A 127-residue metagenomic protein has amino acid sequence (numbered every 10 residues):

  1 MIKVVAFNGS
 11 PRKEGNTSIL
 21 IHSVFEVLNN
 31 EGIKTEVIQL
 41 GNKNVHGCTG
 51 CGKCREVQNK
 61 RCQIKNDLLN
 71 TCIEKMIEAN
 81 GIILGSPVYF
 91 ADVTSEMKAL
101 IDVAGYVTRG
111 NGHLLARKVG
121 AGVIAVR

Functional and structural regions predicted by a protein language model:
I2-I33: N-terminal beta1-alpha1 ligand-phosphate binding loop
F7-G9, L40, A125-R127: Cofactor-binding loop segments of dinucleotide-utilizing enzymes, especially the Rossmann-like FAD- and NAD(P)+-binding
E14-G15, Q58, D92-V93: Glycine/Thr-rich phosphate-binding loops of Rossmann-like dinucleotide-binding domains
I19-H22, G50-K53, E96-L100: Short, glycine/charged-enriched secondary-structure capping and boundary segments
I33-K43: A short beta-strand-loop structural module common to alpha/beta enzyme folds
K43-C72, M76: Cysteine-cluster motifs in flexible loop/terminal segments that predominantly coordinate metals
Q63-R127: Helix-loop-strand module that forms the ligand-binding subsite of alpha/beta enzymes
